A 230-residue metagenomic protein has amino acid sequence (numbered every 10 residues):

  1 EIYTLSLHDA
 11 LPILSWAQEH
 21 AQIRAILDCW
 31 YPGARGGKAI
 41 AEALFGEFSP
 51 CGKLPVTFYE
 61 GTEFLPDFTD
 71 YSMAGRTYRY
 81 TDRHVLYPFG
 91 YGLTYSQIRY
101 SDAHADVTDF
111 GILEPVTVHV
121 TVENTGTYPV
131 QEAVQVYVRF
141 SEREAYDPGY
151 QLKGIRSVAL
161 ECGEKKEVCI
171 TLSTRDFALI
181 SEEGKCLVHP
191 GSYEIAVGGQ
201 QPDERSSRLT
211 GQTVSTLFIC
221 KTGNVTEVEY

Functional and structural regions predicted by a protein language model:
E1, D106, G154-R156, G184: Short, conserved secondary-structure segments in the cores of folded domains
E1-D9: Single conserved hydrophobic/aromatic residue that forms the stacking wall/gate of nucleotide- or nucleobase-binding
A10-Q131, Y137, P190, I195-G198 (+3 more regions): Secreted, periplasmic, or luminal enzymes acting at the cell surface/secretory milieu
T127-E144, Y150-L152: Short acidic, flexible loop segments centered on an aromatic residue
E144-I180: Intrinsically disordered, low-complexity Pro/Gly/Ser/Thr-rich segments with frequent PxxP/GP/PP motifs and embedded
D176-S192: Short glycine/proline/serine/threonine-rich loop/turn segments at secondary-structure transition edges
Q201-T213: Beta-sandwich strand segments
